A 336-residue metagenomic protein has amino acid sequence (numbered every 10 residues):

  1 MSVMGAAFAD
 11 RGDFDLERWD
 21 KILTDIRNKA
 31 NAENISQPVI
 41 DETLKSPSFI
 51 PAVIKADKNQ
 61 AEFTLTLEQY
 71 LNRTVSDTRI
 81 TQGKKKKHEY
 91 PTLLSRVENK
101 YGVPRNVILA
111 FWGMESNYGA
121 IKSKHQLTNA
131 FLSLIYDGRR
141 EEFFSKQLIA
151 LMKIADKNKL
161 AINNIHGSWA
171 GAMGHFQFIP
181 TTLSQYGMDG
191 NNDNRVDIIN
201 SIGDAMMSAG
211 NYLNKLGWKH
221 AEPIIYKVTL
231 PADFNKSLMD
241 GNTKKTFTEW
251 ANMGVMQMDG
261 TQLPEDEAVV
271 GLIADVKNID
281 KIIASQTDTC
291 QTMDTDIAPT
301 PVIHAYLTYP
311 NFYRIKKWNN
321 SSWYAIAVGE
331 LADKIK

Functional and structural regions predicted by a protein language model:
D10-Y101: An acidic, Gly/Ser/Thr/Pro-rich helix-cap/linker signature
A30, V39-P51, G102-G119, L151-D156 (+1 more regions): Short, functionally critical alpha-helical segments immediately adjacent to catalytic or ligand/cofactor-binding
F49-A56, S116-Q126, D137-E141, K157-N163 (+3 more regions): Secretory-pathway/luminal and periplasmic proteins that interact with or process carbohydrate-rich
Q126-I135, L148, M173-M188, A209: Substrate-binding/active-site groove segments that recognize and process beta-1,4-linked N-acetyl-hexosamine
G190-I198: Acidic, glycine-anchored loop motifs typical of Ca2+
L230-K336: C-terminal soluble interaction/assembly domains
